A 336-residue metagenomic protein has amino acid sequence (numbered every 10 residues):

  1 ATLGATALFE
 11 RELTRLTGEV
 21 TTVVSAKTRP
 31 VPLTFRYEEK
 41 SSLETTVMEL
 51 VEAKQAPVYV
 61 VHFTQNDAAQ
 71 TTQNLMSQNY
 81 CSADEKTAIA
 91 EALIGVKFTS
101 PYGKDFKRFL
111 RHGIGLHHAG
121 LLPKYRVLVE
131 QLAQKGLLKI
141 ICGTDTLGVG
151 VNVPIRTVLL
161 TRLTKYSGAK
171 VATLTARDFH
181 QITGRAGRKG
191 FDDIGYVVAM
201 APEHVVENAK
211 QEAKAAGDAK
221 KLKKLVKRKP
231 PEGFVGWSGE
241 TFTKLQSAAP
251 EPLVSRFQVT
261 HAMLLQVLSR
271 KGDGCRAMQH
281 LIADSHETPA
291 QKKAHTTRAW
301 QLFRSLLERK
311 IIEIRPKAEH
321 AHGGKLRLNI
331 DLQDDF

Functional and structural regions predicted by a protein language model:
A1-L3, H62-Q65, G143-T146, R162 (+2 more regions): A short beta-strand-to-loop transition that corresponds to the Sensor-1 phosphate-sensing loop of AAA+ P-loop ATPases
T2-N79, F106-A119, P202: Conserved interdomain linker/interface between the two RecA-like ATPase lobes of SF2 helicase motors
Q65-I140, G168, T173-R177: Conserved C-terminal RecA-like helicase domain
L122-A133, E240-F336: C-terminal accessory/connector segments of nucleic-acid motor ATPases
G136, D145, K310: Glycine-centered, phosphate/nucleic-acid-interacting loop/turn motifs that mediate DNA/RNA or nucleotide
G150: N-terminal nucleotide-binding beta1-loop-alpha1 segment
V153-D218: Conserved segment of the helicase C-terminal RecA-like domain
E212-T243, S247-A249, L253: Long, hydrophobic alpha-helical segments
